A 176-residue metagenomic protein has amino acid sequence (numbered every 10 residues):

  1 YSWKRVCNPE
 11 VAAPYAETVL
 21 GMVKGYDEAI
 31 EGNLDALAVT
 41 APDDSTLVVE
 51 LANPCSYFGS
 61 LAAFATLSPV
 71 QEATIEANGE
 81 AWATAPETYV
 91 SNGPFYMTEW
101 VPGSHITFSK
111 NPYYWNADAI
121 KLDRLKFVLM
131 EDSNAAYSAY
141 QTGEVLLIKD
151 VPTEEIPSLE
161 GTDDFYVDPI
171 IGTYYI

Functional and structural regions predicted by a protein language model:
Y1-Y15, V48-E50, A136-A139: Aromatic- and charge-enriched surface segment that lines or borders ligand/interaction sites
W3-K4, A36, C55, P94 (+5 more regions): Extracytoplasmic/secreted envelope proteins and their assembly/folding machinery, especially bacterial periplasmic
V6-V11, P152-E155, D163: A generic secondary-structure signal for well-formed alpha-helical elements
V23-K24, E28, G32-A36, T40 (+2 more regions): Gly/Pro-rich hinge or "lid" segments in bacterial periplasmic/extracellular proteins
F64, E80-P86, P112-S158: Ligand-site clamp/hinge motif
T98, K126-V128, Y166-D168: General small-molecule cofactor/ligand-binding pocket signal
P157-P169: Ligand-binding "clamshell"
D168-I176: Periplasmic-binding protein-like
